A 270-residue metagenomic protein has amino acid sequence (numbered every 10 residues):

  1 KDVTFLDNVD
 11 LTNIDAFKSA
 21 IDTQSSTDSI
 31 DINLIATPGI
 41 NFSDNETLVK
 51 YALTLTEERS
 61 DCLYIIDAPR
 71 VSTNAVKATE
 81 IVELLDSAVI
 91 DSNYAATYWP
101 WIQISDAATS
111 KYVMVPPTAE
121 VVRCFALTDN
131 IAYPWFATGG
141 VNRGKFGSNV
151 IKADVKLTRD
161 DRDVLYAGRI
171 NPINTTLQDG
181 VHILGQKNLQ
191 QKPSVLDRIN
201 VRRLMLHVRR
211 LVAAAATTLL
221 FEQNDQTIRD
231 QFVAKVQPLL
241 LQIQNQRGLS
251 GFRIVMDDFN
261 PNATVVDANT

Functional and structural regions predicted by a protein language model:
K1-T270: Structured, hydrophobic secondary-structure cores that serve as assembly/anchoring elements
